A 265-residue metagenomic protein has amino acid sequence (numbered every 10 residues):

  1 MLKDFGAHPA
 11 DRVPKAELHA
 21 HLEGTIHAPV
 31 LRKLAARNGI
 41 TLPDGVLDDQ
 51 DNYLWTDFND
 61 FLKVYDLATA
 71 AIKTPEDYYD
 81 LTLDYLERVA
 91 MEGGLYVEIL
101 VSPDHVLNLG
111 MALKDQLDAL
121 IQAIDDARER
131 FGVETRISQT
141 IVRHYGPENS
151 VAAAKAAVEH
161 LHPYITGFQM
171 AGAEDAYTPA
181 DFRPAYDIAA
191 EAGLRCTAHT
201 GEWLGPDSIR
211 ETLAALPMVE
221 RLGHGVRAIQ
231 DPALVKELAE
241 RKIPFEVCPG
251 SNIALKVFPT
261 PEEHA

Functional and structural regions predicted by a protein language model:
M1-L194, W203-G223, R227-P244, P249-A265: Metal-cofactor-binding active-site regions of metalloenzymes
A198: A glycine- and charged-residue-rich anion-binding loop/surface
